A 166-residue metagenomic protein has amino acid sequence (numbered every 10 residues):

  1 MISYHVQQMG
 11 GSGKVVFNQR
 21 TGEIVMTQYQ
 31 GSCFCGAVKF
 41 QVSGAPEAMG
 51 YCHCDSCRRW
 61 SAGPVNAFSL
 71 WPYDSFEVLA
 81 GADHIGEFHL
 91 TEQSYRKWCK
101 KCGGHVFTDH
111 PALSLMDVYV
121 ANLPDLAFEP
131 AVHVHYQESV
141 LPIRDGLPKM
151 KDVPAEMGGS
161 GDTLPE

Functional and structural regions predicted by a protein language model:
S3-E166: A short Gly-Trp-Pro
